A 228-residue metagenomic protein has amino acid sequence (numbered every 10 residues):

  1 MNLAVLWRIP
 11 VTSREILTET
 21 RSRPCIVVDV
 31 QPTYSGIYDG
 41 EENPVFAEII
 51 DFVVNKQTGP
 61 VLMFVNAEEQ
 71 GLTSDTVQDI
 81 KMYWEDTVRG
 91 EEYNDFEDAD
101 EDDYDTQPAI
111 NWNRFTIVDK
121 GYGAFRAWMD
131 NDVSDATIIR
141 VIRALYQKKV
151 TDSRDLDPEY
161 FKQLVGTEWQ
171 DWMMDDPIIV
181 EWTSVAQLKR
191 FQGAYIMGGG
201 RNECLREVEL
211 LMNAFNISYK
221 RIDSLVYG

Functional and structural regions predicted by a protein language model:
N2-R154, E209-R221: Active-site acidic carboxylates
P24-I26, Q192-Y195: Structural motif
V61-M63, G193-M197: Short glycine-rich phosphate-binding loop at a beta-alpha junction
A144, D152-V180: Surface-exposed intrinsically disordered loops and tails
I178-F191, V208: Nuclease catalytic cores that cleave nucleic-acid phosphodiester bonds, predominantly acidic two-metal-ion
V185, R201, A214: Catalytic cores of soluble, metal-dependent hydrolases
Y195-N202, S218-G228: A short glycine-rich beta-strand->turn/loop micro-motif centered on a GG-aromatic cluster
C204-R206: Short, well-ordered alpha-helical microsegments
